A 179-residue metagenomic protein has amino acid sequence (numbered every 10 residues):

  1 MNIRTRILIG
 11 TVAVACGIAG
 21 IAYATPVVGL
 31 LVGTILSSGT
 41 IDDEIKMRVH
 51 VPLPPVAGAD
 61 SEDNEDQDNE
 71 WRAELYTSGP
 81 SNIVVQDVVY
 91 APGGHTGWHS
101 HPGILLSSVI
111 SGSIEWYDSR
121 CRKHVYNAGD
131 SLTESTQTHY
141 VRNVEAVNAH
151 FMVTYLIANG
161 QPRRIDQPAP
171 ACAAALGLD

Functional and structural regions predicted by a protein language model:
N2-I7, G20-N82, V125, P168-D179: A short, N-terminal "cap"/entry segment at the start of jelly-roll beta-barrel domains of the cupin/DSBH fold
G10-A19: Bacterial N-terminal signal peptides
S78-S81, G93-L106: A short beta-loop-beta micro-motif enriched in histidine and acidic residues
P80-V85, H101, T136, A146-A149: Extracytoplasmic
Y90, S119-Q137: Short acidic-glycine-tyrosine-enriched beta hairpin
T96-H101, D118, R142-V144: Short histidine-centered beta-strand/loop micro-motifs that create catalytic or ligand/metal-coordination sites
H101-R120: Glycine- and acidic-residue-biased ligand/ion/polar-headgroup-sensing regions
R122, T136-R164: Ligand-binding loop in jelly-roll beta-barrel domains
